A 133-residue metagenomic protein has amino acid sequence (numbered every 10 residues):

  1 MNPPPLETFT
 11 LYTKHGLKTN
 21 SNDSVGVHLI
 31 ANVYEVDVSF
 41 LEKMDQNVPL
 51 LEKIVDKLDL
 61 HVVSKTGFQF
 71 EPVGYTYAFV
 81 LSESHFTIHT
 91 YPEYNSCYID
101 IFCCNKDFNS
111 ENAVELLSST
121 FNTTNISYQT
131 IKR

Functional and structural regions predicted by a protein language model:
M1-T87, Y91-R133: Polybasic/polar functional segments that serve as interface/processing modules
